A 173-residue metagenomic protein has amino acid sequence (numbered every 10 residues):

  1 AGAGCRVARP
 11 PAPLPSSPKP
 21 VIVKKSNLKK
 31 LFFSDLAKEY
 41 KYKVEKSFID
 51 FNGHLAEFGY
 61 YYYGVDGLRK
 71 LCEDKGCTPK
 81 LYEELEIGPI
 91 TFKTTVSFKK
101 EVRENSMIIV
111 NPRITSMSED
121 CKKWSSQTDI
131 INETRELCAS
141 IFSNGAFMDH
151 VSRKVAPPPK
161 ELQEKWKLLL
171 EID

Functional and structural regions predicted by a protein language model:
S16-S17: Serine residues within intrinsically disordered or low-complexity segments
V21-K93, D149-D173: Hot-dog-fold acyl-thioester-processing enzymes
K38, I90-F92, I108-V110, W124 (+1 more regions): Hydrophobic core residues within well-ordered beta-strands of beta-rich domains
K46, Q127-I130, G145: Generic short beta-strand
T94-E133: Hydrophobic beta-sheet segments that form the core/acyl-binding groove of ACP/CoA-dependent acyl-chain-processing
R135-L137: Residue-level signal for glycine
